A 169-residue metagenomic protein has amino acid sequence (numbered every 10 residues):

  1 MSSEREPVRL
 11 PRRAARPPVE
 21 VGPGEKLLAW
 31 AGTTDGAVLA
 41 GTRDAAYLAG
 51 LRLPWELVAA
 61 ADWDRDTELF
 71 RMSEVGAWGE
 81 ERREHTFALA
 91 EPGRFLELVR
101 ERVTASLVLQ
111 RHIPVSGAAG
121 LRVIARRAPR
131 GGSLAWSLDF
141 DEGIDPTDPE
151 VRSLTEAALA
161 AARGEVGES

Functional and structural regions predicted by a protein language model:
M1-S169: Eukaryotic intrinsically disordered, low-complexity regulatory linkers and tails enriched in Ser/Thr/Pro
